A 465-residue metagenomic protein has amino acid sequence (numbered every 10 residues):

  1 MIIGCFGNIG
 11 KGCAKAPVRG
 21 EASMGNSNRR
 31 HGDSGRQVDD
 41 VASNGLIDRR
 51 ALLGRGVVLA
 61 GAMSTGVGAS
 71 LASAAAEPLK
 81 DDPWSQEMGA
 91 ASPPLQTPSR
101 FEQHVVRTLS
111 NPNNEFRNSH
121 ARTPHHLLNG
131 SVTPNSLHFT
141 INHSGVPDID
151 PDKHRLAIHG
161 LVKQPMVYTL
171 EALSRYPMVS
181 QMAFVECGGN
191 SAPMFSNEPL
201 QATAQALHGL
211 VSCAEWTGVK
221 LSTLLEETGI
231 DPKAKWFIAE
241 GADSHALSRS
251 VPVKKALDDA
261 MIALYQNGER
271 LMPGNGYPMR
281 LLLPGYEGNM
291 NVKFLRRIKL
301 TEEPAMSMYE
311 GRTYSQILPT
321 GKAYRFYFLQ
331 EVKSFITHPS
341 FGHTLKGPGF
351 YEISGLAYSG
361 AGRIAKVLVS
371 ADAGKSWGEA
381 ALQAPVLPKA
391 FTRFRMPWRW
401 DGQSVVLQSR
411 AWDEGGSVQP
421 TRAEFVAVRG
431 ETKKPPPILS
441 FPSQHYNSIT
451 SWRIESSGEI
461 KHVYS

Functional and structural regions predicted by a protein language model:
M1, D48-G68, L221, L281 (+2 more regions): N-terminal export leaders
M1-A51, T65, S73-A75: N-terminal secretory signal peptides
G4-G7, M24, A60, Q96 (+1 more regions): Compositionally biased, low-structure terminal segments
N8, D48, G54-R55, G61 (+5 more regions): Generic detector of low-complexity/intrinsically disordered segments and short hydrophobic N-terminal stretches
G10-C13, A22, V57, S99 (+1 more regions): Prokaryotic Sec-type signal peptides and long signal-anchor helices with extended Leu/Ile/Val-rich h-regions
V18, A22, G56-V57, A62 (+1 more regions): Enrichment for repetitive, rod-forming helical segments
E21, H31-G32, V38, A51 (+5 more regions): Small/flexible residues
A76-S465: Structured, non-membrane catalytic/scaffold regions adjacent to prosthetic-group chemistry
